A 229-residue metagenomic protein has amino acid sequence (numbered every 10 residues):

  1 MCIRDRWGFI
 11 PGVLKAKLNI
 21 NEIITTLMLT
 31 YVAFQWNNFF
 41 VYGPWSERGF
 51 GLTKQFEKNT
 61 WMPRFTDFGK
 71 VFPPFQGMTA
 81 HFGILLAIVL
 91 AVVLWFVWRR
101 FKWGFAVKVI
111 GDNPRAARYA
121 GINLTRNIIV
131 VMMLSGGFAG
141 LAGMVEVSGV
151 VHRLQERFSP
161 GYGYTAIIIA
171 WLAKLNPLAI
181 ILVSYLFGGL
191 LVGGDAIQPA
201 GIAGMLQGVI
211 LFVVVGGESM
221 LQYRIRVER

Functional and structural regions predicted by a protein language model:
M1-D5: Conserved small/polar residues in nucleotide/adenosyl-binding loops
R6-F9, V13-K17, F40, F96 (+3 more regions): Membrane-interface helix caps of multi-pass small-molecule transporters
K17-N19, K174: Helix-loop interface residues and adjacent transmembrane-helix termini in multi-pass membrane transporters, primarily
I20-R48, V92-L94, L124, I128 (+3 more regions): Membrane-water interface segments at the C-terminal ends of transmembrane alpha-helices in multi-pass inner-membrane
T26, T30-W98, R153: Transmembrane helix-bundle core of multi-pass membrane transporters and related energy-transducing complexes
P73-R153, P177-L178: Helix-loop-helix "hairpin" substructures at the membrane interface of multi-pass membrane proteins
D112, Y119, N123-R126, I168 (+1 more regions): Cytosolic-side transmembrane-helix boundaries in multi-pass membrane proteins
M133-L211: Transmembrane alpha-helical segments in multi-pass inner-membrane proteins
